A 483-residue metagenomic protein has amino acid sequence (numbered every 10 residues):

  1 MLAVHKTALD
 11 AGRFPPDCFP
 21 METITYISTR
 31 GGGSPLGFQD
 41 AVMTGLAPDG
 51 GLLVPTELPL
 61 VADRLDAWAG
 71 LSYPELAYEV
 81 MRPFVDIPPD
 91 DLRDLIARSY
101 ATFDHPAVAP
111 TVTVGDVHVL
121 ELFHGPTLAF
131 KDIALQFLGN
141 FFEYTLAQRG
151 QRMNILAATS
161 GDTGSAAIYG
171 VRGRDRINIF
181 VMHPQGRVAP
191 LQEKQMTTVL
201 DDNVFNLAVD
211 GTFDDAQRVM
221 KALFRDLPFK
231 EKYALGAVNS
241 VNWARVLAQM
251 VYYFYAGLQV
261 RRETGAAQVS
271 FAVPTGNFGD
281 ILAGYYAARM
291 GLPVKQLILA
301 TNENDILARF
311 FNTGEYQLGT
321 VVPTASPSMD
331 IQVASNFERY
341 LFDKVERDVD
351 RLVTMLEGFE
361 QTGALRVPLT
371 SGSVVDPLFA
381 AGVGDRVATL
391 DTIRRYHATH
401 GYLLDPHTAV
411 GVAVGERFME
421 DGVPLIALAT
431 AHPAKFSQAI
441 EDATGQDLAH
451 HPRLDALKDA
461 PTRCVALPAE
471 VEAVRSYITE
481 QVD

Functional and structural regions predicted by a protein language model:
A3-A8, D17-D483: PLP-dependent amino-acid enzyme catalytic core
